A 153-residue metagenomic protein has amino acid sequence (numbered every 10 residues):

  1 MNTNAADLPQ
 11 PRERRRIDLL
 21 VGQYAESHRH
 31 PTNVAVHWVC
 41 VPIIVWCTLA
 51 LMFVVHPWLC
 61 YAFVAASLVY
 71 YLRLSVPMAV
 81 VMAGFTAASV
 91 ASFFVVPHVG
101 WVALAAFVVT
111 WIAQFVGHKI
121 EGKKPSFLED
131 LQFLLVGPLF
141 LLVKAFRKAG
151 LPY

Functional and structural regions predicted by a protein language model:
N2-S27, K119-Y153: Membrane-proximal soluble regions of multi-pass membrane proteins
E13, L49-Y61, S89-A103: Helix-coil boundary and interhelical linker segments in multi-pass alpha-helical membrane proteins
L20-M52, S67-P77, R147: Membrane interfacial helix-start motif at the N-side
E26-V36, H56-C60, S75, V96 (+2 more regions): Membrane-interface helix-boundary signature
P57-V95: Helix-adjacent hinge/juxtasegments
S67-M78, F107-K123, L141-A145: Transmembrane alpha-helical segments that form the membrane-embedded catalytic/substrate-channel core of multi-pass
M78-A87, V99-F107, I120-D130, A149-P152: A cytosolic-side transmembrane-helix exit/cap motif
T86-H98, Q132-F140: Small-residue-rich segments of transmembrane alpha-helices in multi-pass membrane proteins, especially helix faces
